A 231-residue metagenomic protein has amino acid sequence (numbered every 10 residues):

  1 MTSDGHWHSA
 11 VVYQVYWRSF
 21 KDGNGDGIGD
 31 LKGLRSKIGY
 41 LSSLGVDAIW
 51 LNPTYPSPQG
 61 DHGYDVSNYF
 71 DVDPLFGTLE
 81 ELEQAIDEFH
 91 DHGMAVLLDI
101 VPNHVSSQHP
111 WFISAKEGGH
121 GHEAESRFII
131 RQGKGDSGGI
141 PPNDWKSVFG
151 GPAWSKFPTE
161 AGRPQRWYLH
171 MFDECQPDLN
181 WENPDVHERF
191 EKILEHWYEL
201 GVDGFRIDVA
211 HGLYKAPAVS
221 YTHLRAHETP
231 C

Functional and structural regions predicted by a protein language model:
T2-E195, E199, H211-R225: Acidic/aromatic-lined carbohydrate-recognition and catalytic surfaces of CAZymes acting on diverse glycans
D203: Receiver (REC) domain switch/active-site residues of two-component response regulators
A226-C231: A short, hydrophobic C-terminal helix/tail in secreted or cell-surface proteins
